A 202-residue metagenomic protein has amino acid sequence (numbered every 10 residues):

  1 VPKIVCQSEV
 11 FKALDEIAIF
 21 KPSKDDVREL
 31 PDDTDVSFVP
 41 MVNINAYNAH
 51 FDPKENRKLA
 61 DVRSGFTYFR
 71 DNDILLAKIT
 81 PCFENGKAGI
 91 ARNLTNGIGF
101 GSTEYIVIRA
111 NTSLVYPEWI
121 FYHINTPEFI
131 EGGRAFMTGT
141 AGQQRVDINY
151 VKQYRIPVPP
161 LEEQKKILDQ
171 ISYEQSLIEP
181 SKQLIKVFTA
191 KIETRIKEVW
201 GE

Functional and structural regions predicted by a protein language model:
V1-V27, P157-E202: Non-catalytic DNA-recognition/assembly elements of restriction-modification systems
A13-K21, D33, H50, T95-I98 (+1 more regions): Basic, amphipathic alpha-helical recognition segments used for DNA target recognition
D15-V27, V42-I74: Sequence-specific dsDNA recognition surfaces
R28-F38, K54, T67-F69, C82 (+2 more regions): Short, surface-exposed loop/turn microsegments at beta-strand edges and helix-strand junctions
V39, T80, I156-V158: Hydrophobic alpha-helix-in-membranes signature
K58-D61, G65, Y122, I167 (+1 more regions): Alpha-helix N-cap/helix-initiation motif
L75-I79: Conserved helicase core region in the C-terminal RecA-like lobe
